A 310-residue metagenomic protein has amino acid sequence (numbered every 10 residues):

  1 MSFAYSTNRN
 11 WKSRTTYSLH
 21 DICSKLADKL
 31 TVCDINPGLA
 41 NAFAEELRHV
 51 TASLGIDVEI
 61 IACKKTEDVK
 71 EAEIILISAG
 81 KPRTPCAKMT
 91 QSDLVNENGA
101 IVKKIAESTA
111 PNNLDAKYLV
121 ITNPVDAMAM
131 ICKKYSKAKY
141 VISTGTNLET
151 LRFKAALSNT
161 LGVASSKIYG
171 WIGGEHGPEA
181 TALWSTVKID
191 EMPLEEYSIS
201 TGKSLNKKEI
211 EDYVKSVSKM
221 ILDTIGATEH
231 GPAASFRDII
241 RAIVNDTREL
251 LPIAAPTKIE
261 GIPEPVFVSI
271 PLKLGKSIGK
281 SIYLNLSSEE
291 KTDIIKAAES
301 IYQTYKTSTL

Functional and structural regions predicted by a protein language model:
Y5-W11: Conserved N-terminal Rossmann-fold NAD(P)-binding element of oxidoreductases
R14-T15: N-terminal Rossmann-fold NAD(P) dinucleotide-binding loop
D21-I22, C132: Aromatic pocket-lining residues of Rossmann-like dinucleotide-binding sites
D28-T31: Short beta-strand element of Class I
C33-A72, Q303-T307: Conserved N-terminal Rossmann-fold NAD(P) cofactor-binding segment
I56-K117: Rossmann-like NAD(P)-binding element
T90-A155: Rossmann-like NAD(P)(H) cofactor-binding subdomain of soluble oxidoreductases
Y135, K139-Y140, E149-L310: C-terminal substrate-binding/catalytic lobe of Rossmann-fold NAD(P)-dependent dehydrogenases
